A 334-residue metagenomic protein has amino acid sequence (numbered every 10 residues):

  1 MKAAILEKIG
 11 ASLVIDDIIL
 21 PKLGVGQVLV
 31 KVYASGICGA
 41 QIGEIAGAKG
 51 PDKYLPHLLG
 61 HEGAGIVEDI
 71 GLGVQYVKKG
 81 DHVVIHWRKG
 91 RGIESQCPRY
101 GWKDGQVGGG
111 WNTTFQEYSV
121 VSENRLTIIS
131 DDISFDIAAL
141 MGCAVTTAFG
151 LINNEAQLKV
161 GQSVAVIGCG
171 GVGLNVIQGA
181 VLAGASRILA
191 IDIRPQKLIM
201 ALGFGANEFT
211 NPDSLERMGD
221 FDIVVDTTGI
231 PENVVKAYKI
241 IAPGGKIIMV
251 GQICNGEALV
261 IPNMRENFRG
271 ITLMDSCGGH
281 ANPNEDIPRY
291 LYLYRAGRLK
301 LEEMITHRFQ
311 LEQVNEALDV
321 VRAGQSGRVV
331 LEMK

Functional and structural regions predicted by a protein language model:
P21-S35, A48-G92, S130-I133: Glycine-rich beta-strand-centered segment in the early N-terminal region that forms part of a ligand/cofactor-binding
E62, D81-H82, Y118, S163 (+2 more regions): Residue-level marker of beta-strand positions
V83, D131-S214: Mid-domain Rossmann-like dinucleotide-binding core that forms the NAD(H)/NADP(H) cofactor-binding site
K89-I167: NAD(P)H dinucleotide-binding glycine-rich loop of Rossmann-like/cofactor-binding domains, especially the beta1-alpha1
A156, L198-T272: Glycine-rich cofactor phosphate-binding loops and adjacent beta1-alpha1 units of small-molecule cofactor enzyme domains
E208-P212, R308-Q313: Short acidic-hydrophobic, aromatic-tinged amphipathic segments that line or gate anion-handling sites
M218, I248, N255, I271 (+2 more regions): C-terminal capping/lid region of NAD(P)-dependent oxidoreductase domains
E257-H307, N315-E316: C-terminal substrate-binding/catalytic core of Rossmann-like NAD(P)-dependent dehydrogenases/reductases
